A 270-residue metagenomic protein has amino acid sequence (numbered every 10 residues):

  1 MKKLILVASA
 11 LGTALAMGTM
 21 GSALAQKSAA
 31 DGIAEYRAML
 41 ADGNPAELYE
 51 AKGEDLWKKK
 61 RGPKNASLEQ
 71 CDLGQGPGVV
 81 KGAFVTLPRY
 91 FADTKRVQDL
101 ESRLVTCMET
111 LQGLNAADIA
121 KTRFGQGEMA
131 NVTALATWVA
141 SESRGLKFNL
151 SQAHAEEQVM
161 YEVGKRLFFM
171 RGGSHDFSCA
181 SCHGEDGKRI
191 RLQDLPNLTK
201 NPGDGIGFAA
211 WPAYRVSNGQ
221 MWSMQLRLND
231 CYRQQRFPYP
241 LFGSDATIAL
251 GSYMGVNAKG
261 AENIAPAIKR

Functional and structural regions predicted by a protein language model:
M1-S9: Bacterial N-terminal signal peptides that target proteins for export
A8-G18: Bacterial N-terminal signal peptides
T19-A25: Sec/Tat signal peptide C-region and signal peptidase I cleavage site
A25-L48, K58-A134, R144-G145, M170-R270: Electron-transfer interface patches adjacent to heme c in soluble/periplasmic c-type cytochromes and di-/multiheme
A38-E54, G145-K165: Short, charged low-complexity linear segments at domain edges
L135-E142, S151-Q152: Hydrophobic, well-structured mid-protein blocks that either form specific transmembrane helices
